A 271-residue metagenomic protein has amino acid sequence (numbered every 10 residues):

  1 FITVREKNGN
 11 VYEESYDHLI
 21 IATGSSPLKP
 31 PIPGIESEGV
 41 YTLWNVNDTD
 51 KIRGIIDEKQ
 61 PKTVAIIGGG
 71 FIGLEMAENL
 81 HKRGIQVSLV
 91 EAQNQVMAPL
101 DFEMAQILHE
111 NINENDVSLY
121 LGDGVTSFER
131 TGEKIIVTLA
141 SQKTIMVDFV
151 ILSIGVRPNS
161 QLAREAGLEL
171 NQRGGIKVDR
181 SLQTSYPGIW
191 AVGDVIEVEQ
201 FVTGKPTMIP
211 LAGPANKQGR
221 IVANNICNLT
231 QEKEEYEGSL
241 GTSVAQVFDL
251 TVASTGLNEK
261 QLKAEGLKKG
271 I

Functional and structural regions predicted by a protein language model:
F1-E6, E14, K82-R180: A Rossmann-like FAD-binding core segment of flavoenzymes
F1-L28: Small-residue-rich anion-binding loops in enzyme active sites
Y12, K29-P30, L74-E75, V147 (+2 more regions): Glycine/Thr-rich phosphate-binding loops of Rossmann-like dinucleotide-binding domains
H18-R83, S118-L119, Q172, V178-R180: Glycine-rich dinucleotide-binding loop and its adjacent helix/turn
E36-Q60, T138, K143-N225: FAD-site-proximal beta/loop scaffold in flavoenzymes
A65, S88-L89, G270: A structural signal for isolated positions on well-ordered beta-strands in alpha/beta enzyme cores
G73, L89, A191-V192: Generic enzyme active-site microenvironment
V195-I271: Mid-to-C-terminal Rossmann-like scaffold of FAD/NAD(P)H-dependent oxidoreductases
